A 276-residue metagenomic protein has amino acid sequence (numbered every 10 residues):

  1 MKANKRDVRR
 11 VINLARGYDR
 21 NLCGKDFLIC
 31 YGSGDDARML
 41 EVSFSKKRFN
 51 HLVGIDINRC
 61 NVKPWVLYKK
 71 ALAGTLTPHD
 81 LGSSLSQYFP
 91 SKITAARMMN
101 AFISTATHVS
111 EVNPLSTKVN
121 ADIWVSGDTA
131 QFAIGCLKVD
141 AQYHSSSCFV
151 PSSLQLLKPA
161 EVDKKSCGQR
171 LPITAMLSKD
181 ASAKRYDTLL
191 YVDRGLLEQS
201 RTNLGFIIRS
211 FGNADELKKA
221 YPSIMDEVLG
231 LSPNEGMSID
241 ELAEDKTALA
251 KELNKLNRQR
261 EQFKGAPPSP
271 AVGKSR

Functional and structural regions predicted by a protein language model:
M1-S126, A175-S275: An acidic, glycine-rich, mixed-charge low-complexity segment common to nucleic-acid enzymes
T129-G195: Compact beta-sheet-dominated globular domain cores
